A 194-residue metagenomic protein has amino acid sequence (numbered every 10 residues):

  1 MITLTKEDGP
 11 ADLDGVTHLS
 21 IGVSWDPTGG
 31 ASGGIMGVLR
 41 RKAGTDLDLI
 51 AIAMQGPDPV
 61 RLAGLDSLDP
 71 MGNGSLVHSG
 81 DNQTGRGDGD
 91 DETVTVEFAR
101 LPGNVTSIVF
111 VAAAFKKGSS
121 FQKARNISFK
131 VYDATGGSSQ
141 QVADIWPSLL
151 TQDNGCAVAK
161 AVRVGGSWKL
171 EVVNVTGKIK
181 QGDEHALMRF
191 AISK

Functional and structural regions predicted by a protein language model:
M1-S107, V111-K194: Intrinsic-disorder/low-complexity signal
